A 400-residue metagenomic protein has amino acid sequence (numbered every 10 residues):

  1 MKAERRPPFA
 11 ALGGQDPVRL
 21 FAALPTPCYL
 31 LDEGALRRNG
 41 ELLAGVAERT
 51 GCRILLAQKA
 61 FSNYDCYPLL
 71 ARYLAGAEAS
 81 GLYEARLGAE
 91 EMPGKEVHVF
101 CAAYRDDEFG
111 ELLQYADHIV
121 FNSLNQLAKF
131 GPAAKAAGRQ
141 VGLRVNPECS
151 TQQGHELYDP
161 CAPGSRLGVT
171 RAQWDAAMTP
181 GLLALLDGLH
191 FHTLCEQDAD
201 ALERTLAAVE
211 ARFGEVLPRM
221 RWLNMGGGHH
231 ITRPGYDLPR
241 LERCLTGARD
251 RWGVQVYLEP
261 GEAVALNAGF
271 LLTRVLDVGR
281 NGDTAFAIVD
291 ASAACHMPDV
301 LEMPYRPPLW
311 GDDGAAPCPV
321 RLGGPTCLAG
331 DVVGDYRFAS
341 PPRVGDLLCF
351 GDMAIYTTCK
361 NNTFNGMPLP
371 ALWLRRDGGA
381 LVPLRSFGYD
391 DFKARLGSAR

Functional and structural regions predicted by a protein language model:
P8-G94, F100-Y104, E108, S292 (+2 more regions): N-terminal capping/small domains of soluble enzymes
R19-L24, D187-H192, G226: A short small-residue
A35, F61, E84, Y104 (+10 more regions): Short, glycine-/Ser/Thr-/acidic-enriched flexible segments
R49-W222, C244: Active-site-proximal beta-alpha core segment in soluble small-molecule metabolic enzymes
T193-L194, L223-T232, P260-A263: Glycine-rich beta-strand-to-loop/alpha-helix junction loops that act as flexible
E203-A208, D237-C244, T273, R337: Charged helix-capping and loop-helix junction motifs
C244, Q255-R400: Charged (often Lys/Glu-rich) extended helix/loop segments that serve as interaction or gating elements
